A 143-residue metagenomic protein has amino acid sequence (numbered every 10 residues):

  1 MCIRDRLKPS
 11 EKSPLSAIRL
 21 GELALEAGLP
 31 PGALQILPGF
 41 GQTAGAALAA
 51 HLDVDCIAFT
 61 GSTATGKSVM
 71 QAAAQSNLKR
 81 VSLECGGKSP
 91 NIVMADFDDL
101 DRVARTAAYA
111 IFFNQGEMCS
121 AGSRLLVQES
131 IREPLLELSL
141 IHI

Functional and structural regions predicted by a protein language model:
M1-D5, I141-I143: Conserved small/polar residues in nucleotide/adenosyl-binding loops
R4-G32: Conserved small-residue-rich beta-alpha loop and adjacent elements that most often cradle the phosphate/pyrophosphate
K8-S10, P38, T60, M94-A95: Short beta->alpha connector loops at strand-helix junctions that form conserved, small/polar/Pro-enriched
K12-L15, Q42-T43, A64-T65, D98: Short alpha-helical
S13-S16, F40, I131, L135: Hydrophobic/aromatic residues within well-ordered alpha-helical segments
G28, A50-H51, C56, T63-I141: ALDH superfamily catalytic-core signature
I36-D55: A structured beta-alpha segment of the ubiquitous adenosine-cofactor-binding alpha/beta core
